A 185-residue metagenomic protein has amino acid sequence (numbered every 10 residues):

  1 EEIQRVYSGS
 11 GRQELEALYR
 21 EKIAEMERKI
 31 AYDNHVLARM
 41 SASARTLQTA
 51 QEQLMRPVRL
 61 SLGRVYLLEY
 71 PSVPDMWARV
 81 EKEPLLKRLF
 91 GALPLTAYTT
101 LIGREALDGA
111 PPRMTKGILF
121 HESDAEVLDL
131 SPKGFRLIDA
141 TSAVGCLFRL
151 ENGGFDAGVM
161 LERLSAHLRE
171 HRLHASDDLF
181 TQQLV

Functional and structural regions predicted by a protein language model:
E1-R5: Short, positively charged
S8-A17, A24-V185: A solvent-exposed interaction/effector surface
